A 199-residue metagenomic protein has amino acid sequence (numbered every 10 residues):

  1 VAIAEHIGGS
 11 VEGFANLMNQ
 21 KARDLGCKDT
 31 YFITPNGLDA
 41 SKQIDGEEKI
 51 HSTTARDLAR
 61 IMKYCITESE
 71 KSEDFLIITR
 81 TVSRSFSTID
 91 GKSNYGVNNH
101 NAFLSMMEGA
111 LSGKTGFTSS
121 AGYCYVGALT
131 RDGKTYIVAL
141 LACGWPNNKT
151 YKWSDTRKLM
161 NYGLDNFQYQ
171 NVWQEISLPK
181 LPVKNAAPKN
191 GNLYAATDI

Functional and structural regions predicted by a protein language model:
V1: Acidic/histidine-rich, surface-exposed loop or edge segments in extracytoplasmic proteins
A4-T67: Mid-domain, small-residue-enriched loop/turn segments at the edges of structured enzyme/sensor domains
Y31, G46-I199: Domain-terminus/edge residues, biased toward the C-terminal soluble/receptor-binding domains of extracytoplasmic
